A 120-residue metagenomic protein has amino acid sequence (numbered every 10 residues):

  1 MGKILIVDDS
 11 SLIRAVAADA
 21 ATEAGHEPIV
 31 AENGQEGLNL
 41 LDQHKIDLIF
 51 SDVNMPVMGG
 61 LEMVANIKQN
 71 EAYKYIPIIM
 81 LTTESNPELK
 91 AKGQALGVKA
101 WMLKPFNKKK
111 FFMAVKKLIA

Functional and structural regions predicted by a protein language model:
A15-E23: Charged docking surfaces used in two-component/phosphorelay signaling
G25-E32, L40: Short hydrophobic/Thr-rich beta-strand motif most characteristic of the beta2 strand and flanking loop of CheY-like
H44-F50: Active-site beta3 strand of CheY-like receiver
D52, T82: Active-site residues of response regulator receiver
M55: Receiver (REC) domain active-site loop signature in two-component systems and cognate sites in sensor histidine kinases
N66, K104: A Lys-centered signature of the CheY-like receiver
F106-K116: C-terminal output helix
